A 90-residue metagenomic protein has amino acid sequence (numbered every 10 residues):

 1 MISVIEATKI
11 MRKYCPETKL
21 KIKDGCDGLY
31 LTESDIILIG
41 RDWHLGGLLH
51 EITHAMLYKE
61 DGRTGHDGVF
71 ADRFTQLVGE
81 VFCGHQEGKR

Functional and structural regions predicted by a protein language model:
M1-E17: Zn2+-dependent metallopeptidase catalytic core
R12, P16-I36: Catalytic zinc-binding patch centered on the HExxH motif and its immediate surroundings that defines zinc-dependent
E33-L48, D61-G62: Short pre-active-site segment immediately N-terminal to the catalytic Zn-binding motif
L48, I52-L57: Active-site His/Glu-centered metal-binding helix of metallohydrolases
E60-R90: Post-HExxH zinc-binding segment in Zn-dependent metallohydrolases
